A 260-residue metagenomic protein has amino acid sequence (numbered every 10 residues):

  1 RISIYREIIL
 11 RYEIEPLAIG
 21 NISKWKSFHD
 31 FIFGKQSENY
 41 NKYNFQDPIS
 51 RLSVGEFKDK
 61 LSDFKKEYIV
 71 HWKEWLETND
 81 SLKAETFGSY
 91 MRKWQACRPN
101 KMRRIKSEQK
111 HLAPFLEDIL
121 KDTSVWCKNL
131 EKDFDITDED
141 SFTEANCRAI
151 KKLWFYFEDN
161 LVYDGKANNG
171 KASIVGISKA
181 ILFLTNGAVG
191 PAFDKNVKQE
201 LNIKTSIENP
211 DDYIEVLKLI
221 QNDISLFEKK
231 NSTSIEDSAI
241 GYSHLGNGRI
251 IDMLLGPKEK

Functional and structural regions predicted by a protein language model:
R1-N168, G187-K260: An N-terminal alpha-helical hairpin/helix-loop-helix interaction module that forms a charged, gly/pro-flexible surface
G176-A180: Conserved beta-strand->loop/alpha-helix structural units within folded catalytic cores of enzymes with alpha/beta
F183-T185: Catalytic palm subdomain of template-directed nucleic-acid polymerases, centered on the conserved carboxylate motif
